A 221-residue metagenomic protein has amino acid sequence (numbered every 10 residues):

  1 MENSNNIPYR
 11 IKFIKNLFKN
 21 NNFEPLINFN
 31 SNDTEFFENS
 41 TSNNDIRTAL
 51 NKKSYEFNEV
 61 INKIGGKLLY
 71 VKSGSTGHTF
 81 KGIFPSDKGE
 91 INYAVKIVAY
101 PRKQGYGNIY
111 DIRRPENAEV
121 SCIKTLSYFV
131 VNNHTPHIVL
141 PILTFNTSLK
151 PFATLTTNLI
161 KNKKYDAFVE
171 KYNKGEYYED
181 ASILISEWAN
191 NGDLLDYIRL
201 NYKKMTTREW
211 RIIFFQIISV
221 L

Functional and structural regions predicted by a protein language model:
N5-N6, K12-L26, N30-D33, E38-S54 (+4 more regions): Extended charged low-complexity segments that act as oligomerization/scaffolding linkers
F29-E90: ATP-binding glycine-rich phosphate-binding loop
N62-I64, R102-D111, A181, Y197-E209: Short interface patches used for recognition in eukaryotic signaling and trafficking proteins
L68, T76-K81, E90-A94, P136-I138 (+2 more regions): Beta-strand-rich binding-surface signature of beta-sandwich/beta-barrel folds used to engage anionic ligands
V71-T76, D111-E119, W210-I217: Phosphate/oxyanion-binding active-site loops and adjacent basic polyanion-contact surfaces
F80-L140, T144-A153: ATP-binding glycine-rich loop module of kinase domains
L126, R199-L221: Conserved kinase catalytic-core helix
P136-R208: Conserved structural core of kinase catalytic domains
